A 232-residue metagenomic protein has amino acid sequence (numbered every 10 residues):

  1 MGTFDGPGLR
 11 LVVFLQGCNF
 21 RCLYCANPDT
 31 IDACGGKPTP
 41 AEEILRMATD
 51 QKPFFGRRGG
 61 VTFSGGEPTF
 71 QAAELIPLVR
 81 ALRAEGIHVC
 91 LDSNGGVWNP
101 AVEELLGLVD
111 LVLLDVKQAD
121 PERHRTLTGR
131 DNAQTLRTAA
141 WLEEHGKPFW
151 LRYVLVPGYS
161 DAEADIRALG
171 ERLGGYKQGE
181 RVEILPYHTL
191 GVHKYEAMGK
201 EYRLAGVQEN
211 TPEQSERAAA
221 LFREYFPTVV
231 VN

Functional and structural regions predicted by a protein language model:
T3-D5, F54-F55: Short glycine/serine/proline-enriched coil/turn segments at secondary-structure junctions
F4-T39: Canonical Radical SAM [4Fe-4S] cluster-binding loop centered on the CxxxCxxC motif and its immediate flanking residues
P28-V61: Conserved alpha-helical substructure of the radical SAM core
T49-P53, R57-G60, G65, T69-A197: Conserved AdoMet/S-adenosylmethionine-binding subsite of the radical SAM
E196-A205: Short glycine/proline- and charge-enriched loop/turn segments that cap or connect secondary-structure elements
L204-E213: Short, flexible active-site recognition loops that position polar ligands and cofactors
S215-N232: A cross-taxonomic marker for long C-terminal extensions/tails that follow the last structured domain
